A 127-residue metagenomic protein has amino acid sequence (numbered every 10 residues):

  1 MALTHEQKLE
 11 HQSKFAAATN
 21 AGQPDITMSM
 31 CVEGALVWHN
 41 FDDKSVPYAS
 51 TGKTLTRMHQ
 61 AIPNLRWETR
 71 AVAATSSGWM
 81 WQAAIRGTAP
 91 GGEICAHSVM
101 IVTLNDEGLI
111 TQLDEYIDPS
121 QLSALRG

Functional and structural regions predicted by a protein language model:
M1-E33, G127: Short, low-complexity N-terminal intrinsically disordered segments enriched in polar/charged residues
A2-L3, K53-G127: A beta-strand edge to alpha-helix "cap/lid" segment located at domain peripheries
Q7, H11, S50, I94: Soluble or luminal CAZymes and related metallo-dependent hydrolases
H11-A21, S45, A61-L65, P119: Phosphate-binding glycine-rich loops and adjacent basic patches that engage nucleotide phosphates, nucleic-acid
S13, H39, T111-D114: Short non-domain terminal segments
F15-A18, W38, R86-G87: Alpha-helix C-capping/helix-to-loop hinge sites
P24-S76: A solvent-exposed, acidic/Ser-Thr-rich amphipathic alpha-helical stretch
